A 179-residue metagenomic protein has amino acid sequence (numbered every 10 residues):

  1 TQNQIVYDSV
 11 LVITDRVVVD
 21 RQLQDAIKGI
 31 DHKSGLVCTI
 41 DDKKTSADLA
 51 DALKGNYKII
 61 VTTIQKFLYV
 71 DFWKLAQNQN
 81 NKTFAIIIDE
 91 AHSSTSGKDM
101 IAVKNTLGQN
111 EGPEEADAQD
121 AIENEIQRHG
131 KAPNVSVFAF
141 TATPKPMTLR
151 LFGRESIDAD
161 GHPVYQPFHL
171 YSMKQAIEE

Functional and structural regions predicted by a protein language model:
T1-E179: RecA-like P-loop NTPase motor core of helicase/translocase proteins
